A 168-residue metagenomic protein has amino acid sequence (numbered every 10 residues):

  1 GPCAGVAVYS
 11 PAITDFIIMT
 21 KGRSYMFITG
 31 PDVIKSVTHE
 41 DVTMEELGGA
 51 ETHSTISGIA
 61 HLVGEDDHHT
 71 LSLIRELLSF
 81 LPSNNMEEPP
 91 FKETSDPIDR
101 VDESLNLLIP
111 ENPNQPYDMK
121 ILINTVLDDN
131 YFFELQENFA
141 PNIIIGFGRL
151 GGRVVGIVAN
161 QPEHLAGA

Functional and structural regions predicted by a protein language model:
G1-M86: Conserved catalytic cores of soluble enzyme domains, especially glycine-rich substrate-binding beta-alpha loops
I13, I18-T20, L108-Y117, G148: Short low-complexity stretches enriched in small and charged residues
R23-Y25, G30-I34, H39, M44 (+6 more regions): Generic secondary-structure boundary/loop-capping signal
D32, H53-T55, R100-L107, V126-L127 (+1 more regions): Gly-rich Lys/Arg/Thr-decorated short loops/hinges at beta-loop-alpha junctions or inter-strand turns that position
L62-I123: Terminal amphipathic helices with adjacent charged low-complexity linkers/tails
N114-A168: Non-catalytic terminal/interface segments that mediate subunit docking, oligomerization, and allosteric communication
